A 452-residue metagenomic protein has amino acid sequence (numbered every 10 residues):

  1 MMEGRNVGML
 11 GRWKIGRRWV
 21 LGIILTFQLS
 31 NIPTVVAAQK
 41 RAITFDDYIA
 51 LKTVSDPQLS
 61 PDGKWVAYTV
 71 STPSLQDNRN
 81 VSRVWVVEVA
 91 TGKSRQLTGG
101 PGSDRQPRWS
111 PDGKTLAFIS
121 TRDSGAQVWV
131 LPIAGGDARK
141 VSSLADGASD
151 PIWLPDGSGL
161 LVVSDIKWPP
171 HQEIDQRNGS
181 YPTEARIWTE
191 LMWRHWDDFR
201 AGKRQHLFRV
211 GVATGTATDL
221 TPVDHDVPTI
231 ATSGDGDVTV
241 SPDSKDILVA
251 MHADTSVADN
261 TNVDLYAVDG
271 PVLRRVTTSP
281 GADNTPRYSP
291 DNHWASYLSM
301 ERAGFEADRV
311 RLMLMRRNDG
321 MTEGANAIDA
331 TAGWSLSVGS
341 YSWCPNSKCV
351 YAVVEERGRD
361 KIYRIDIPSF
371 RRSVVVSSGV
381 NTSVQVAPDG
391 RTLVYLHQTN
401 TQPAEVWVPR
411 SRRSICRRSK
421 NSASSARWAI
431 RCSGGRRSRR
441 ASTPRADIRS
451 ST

Functional and structural regions predicted by a protein language model:
V20-N31: Bacterial N-terminal signal peptides
A38-N78, S82-R83, L207: Mature N-terminal segment immediately following signal peptide/propeptide cleavage in secreted/periplasmic
Q58, R108, I152, T239 (+3 more regions): Conserved beta-strand position repeated across blades of beta-propeller domains
P61-D62, P111-D112, P155-D156, P242-D243 (+3 more regions): Residue-level detector of Asp-centered blade-edge/turn motifs that repeat once per structural unit in beta-propeller
G63-V66, G113-A117, G157-L161, I247 (+3 more regions): Hydrophobic beta-strand positions that form the internal "hydrophobic ladder" of WD40/Gbeta-like beta-propeller blades
V70-R83, T98-D104, A117-W129, D137 (+10 more regions): A flexible loop/linker signature enriched in serine peptidases of the S9 family
E88-G92, P132-G136, G211-G215, D269-V272 (+2 more regions): Short loop/turn segments that connect beta-strands within beta-propeller blades
S289, S383-T452: Serine-hydrolase catalytic core recognition
